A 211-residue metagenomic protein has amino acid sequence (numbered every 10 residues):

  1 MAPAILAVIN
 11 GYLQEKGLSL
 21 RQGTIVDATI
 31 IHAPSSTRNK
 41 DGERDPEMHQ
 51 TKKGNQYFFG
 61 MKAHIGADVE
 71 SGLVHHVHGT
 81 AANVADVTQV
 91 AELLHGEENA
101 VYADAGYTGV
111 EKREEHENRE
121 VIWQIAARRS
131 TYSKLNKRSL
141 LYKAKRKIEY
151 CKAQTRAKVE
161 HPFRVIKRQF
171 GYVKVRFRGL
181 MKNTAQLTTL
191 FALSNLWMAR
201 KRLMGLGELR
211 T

Functional and structural regions predicted by a protein language model:
M1-I122, R128, T188-S194, R202 (+1 more regions): Polybasic low-complexity intrinsically disordered regions
E70, G171, W197: Residue-level marker of positions within ordered structural domains that often coincide with functionally constrained
N99-A100, A105-A185: Helix-centered, glycine/charged polyanion-binding patches within enzymatic domains that contact phosphate-containing
K143-K147, K152-A153, L190, W197 (+2 more regions): Acidic, contiguous segments within the catalytic cores of piggyBac-derived transposases
